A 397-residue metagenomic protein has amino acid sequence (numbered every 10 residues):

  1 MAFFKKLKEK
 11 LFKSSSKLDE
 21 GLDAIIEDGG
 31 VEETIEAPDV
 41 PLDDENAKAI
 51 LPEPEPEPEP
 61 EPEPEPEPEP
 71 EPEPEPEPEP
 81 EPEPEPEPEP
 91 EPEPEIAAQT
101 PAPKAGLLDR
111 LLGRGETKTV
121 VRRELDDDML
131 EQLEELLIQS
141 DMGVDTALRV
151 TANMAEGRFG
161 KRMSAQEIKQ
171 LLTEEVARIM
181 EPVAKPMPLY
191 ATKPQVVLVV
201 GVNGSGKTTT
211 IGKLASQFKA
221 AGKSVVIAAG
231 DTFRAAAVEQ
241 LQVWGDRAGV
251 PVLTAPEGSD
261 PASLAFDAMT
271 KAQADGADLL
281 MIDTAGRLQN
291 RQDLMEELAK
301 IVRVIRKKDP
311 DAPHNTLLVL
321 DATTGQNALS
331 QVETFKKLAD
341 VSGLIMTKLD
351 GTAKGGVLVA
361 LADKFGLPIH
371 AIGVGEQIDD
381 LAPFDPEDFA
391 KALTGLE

Functional and structural regions predicted by a protein language model:
M1-E175, K185, A220: Non-catalytic terminal/linker segments enriched in charged/polar, low-complexity residues
D145, T173-E397: P-loop/Walker A NTP-binding module and the surrounding RecA-like catalytic core of P-loop NTPases
